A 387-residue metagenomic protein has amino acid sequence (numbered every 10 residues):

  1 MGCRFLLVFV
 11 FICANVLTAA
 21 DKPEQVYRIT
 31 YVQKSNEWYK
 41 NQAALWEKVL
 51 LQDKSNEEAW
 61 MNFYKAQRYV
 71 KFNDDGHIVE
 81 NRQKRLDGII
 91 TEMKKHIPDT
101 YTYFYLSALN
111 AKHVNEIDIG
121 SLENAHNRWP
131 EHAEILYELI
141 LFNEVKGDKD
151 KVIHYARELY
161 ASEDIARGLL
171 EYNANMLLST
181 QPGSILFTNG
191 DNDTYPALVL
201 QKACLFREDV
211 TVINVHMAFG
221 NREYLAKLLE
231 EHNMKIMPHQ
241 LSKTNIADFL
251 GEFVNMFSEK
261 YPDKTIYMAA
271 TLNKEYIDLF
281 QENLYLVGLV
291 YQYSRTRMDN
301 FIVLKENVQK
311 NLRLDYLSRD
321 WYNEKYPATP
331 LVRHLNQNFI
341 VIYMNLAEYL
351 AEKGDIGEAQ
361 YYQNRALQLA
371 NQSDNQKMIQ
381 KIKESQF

Functional and structural regions predicted by a protein language model:
M1-E24: Bacterial Sec-dependent N-terminal signal peptides
A20-P182, L200-F387: ER/secretory pathway lumenal C-terminal domains and tails of membrane proteins involved in glycoprotein biogenesis
E171, D191-N192: Short beta->alpha linker loops
F187-D191, V215: Short His-Asn-centered micro-motif
Y195-V199: Phosphate- and divalent-cation-binding pockets in alpha/beta enzyme and binding domains that engage nucleotide-derived
